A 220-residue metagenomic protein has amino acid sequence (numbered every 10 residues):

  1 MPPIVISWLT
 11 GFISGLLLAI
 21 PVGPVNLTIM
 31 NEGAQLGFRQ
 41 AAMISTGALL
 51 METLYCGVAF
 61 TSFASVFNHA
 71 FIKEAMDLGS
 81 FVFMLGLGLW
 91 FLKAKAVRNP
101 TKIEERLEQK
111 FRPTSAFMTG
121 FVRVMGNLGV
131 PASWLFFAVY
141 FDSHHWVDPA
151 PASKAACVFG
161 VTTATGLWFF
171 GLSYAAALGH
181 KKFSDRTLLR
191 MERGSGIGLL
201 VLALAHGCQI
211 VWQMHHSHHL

Functional and structural regions predicted by a protein language model:
P2-I4, K73-L78, G86-P131, L135 (+3 more regions): Alpha-helical multi-pass membrane helix bundles of inner-membrane/thylakoid proteins, especially permease cores
P3-E74, F136-A156: Juxtamembrane transmembrane-helix termini in multi-pass membrane transport proteins
F38-A116, A175, G207: Membrane helix-loop-helix hairpins that form the core translocation module of multi-pass transporters
T46-V58, G126-G129, V161-F169: Membrane-embedded alpha-helical segments of transport systems, primarily multispan ion/solute transporters
G57-F60, G166-K182: Transmembrane alpha-helical segments of integral membrane proteins
F60, G126-P131, L199-Q213: Hydrophobic alpha-helical transmembrane segments in multi-pass integral membrane proteins
M76-L87, S153-T165: Alpha-helical transmembrane segments
S80-F83, S195-G198, L202: Hydrophobic alpha-helical transmembrane segments of polytopic
